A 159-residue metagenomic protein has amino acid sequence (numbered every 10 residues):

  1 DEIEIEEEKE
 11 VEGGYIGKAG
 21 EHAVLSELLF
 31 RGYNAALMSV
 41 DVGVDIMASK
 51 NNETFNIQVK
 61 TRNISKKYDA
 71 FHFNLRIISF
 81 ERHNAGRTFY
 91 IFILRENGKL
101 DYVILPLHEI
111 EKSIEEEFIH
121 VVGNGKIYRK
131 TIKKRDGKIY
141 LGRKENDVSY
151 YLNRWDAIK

Functional and structural regions predicted by a protein language model:
D1-V42, M47-K159: Mixed-charge (Asp/Glu-Lys/Arg
